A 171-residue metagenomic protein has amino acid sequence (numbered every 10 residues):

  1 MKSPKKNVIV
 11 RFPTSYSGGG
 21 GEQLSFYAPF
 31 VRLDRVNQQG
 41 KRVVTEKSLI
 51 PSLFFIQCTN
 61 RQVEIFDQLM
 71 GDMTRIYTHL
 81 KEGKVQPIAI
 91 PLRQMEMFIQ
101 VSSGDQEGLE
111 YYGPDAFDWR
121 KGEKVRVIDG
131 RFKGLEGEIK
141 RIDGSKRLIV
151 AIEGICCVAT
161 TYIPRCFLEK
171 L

Functional and structural regions predicted by a protein language model:
M1-K121, K140-R141, K146-I149, G154-K170: Acidic-enriched and Gly/Ser
W119, I128-L135: Short coil-to-beta-strand transition motifs
